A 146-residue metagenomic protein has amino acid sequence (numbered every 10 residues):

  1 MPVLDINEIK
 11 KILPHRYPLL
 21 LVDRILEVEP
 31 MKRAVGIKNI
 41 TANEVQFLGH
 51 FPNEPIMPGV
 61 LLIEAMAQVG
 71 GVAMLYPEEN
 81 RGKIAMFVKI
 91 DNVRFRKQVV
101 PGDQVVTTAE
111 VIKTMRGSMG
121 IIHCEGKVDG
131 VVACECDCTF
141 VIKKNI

Functional and structural regions predicted by a protein language model:
M1-E27: N-terminal leader/capping segments at the start of a protein or of a new domain
M1-V3, G70-T108, A133, F140-V141: Hydrophobic beta-strand-centered segment that forms part of the acyl-chain substrate-binding groove
K10, N53, F95-K97: Beta-strand-rich interaction surfaces with strong enrichment in secreted/lumenal proteins
P14, P30-M31, V99-V106, I112-I146: HotDog/MaoC-like acyl-thioester-processing domains
Y17-M57, L62: Catalytic strand-loop segment that frames the active site of acyl-thioester-processing enzymes
L19-V22, R33, F87-N92, V106-T108 (+1 more regions): Conserved beta-strand residues within beta-sheet cores
R24-E27, N92, K97, V111-K113: A residue-level detector for short acidic-glycine micro-motifs
H50-N80: Helix-adjacent hinge/juxtasegments
